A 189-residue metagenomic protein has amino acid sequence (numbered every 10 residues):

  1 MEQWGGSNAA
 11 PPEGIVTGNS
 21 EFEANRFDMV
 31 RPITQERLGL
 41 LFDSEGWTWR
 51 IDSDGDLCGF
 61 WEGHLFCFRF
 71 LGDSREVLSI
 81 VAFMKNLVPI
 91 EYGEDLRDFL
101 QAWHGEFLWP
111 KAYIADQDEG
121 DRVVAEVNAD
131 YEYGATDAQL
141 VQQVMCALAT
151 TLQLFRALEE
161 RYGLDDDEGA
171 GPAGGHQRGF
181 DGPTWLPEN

Functional and structural regions predicted by a protein language model:
M1-L71: Charge-rich, low-complexity N-terminal segments
D56-C58, R75-L78, D121-V123: Hydrophobic residues embedded in beta-strands of well-ordered beta-sheets
W61-R97: Long, continuous compositionally biased terminal/linker segments
A82-E126: Short, internal acidic amphipathic alpha-helical interface segments that mediate docking to partner proteins
Y131-Q143: A short acidic/glycine-rich loop-to-helix N-cap element
Q142-L164: A conserved amphipathic terminal alpha-helix motif
E159-N189: Short, highly charged C-terminal tails/helix-capping segments
